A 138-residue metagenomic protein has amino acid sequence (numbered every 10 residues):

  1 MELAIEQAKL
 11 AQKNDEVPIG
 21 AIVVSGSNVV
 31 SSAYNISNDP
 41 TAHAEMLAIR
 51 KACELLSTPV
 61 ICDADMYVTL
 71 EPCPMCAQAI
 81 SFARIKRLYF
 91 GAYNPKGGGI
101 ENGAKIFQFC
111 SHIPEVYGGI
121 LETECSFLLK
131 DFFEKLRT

Functional and structural regions predicted by a protein language model:
M1-Q12, P59, P72-T138: Zinc-dependent deaminase
A4, A8-A11, A21, S31 (+2 more regions): Small-residue (primarily alanine) positions within well-ordered alpha-helices, especially packing/interaction faces
D15-I19, C62: Short, basic and Ser/Thr-rich N-terminal targeting/leader segments
I19-S27: Short beta-strand scaffold segments in enzyme catalytic cores
V30-S37, I113: Short beta->alpha transition motifs characteristic of CBS
S37-I49: A short, polar/charged loop-to-alpha-helix boundary motif
M46-A79: Helix-adjacent hinge/juxtasegments
